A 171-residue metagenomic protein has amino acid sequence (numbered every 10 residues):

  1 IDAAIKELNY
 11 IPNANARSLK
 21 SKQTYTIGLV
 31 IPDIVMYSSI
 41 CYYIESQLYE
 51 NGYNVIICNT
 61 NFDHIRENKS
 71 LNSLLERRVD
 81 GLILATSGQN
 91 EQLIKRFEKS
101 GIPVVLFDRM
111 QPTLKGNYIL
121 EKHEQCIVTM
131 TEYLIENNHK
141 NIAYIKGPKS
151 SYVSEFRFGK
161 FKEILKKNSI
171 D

Functional and structural regions predicted by a protein language model:
I1-Y25: N-terminal helix-turn-helix DNA-binding module of bacterial transcription factors
K6-N9, Y43-I56, K69-R78, E91 (+2 more regions): Bacterial carbohydrate/catabolite-sensing allosteric modules
Y10, D33-M36, N61-H64, A85-N90: Short beta->alpha connector loops
P12, Y37, F158: Functionally critical, cavity-lining and gating residues within the transmembrane helices of 12-TM secondary
N13-N15, C41, T60-I65: Short, composition-biased local secondary-structure segments
L19, D33, F62, G88 (+2 more regions): Conserved beta-strand edge residues that scaffold enzyme active sites
L19-I40, Y133, N141-P148: Short beta-strand segments enriched in small/hydrophobic residues
L82: Intrinsically disordered, low-complexity polar regions and short flexible loop motifs
